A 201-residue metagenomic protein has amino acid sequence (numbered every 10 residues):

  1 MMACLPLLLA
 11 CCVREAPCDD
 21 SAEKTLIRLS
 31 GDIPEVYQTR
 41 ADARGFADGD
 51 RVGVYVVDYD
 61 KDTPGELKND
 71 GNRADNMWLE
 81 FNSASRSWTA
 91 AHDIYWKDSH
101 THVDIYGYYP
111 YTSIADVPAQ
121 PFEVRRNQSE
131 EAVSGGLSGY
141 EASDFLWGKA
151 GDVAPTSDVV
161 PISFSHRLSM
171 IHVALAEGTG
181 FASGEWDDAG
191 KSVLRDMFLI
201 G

Functional and structural regions predicted by a protein language model:
M1-A3: Sec-dependent signal peptide recognition, specifically the positively charged N-region followed immediately by
L8-C11: C-terminal motif of bacterial Sec signal peptides marking the signal peptidase cleavage site
A16-D188, V193-D196: Short, low-hydrophobicity acidic/polar segments
F198-G201: Long, charge-dense
